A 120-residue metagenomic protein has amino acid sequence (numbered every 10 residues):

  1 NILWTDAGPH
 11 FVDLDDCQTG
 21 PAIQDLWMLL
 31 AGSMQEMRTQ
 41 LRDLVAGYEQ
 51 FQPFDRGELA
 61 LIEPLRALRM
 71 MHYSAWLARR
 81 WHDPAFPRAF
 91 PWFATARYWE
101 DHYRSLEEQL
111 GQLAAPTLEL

Functional and structural regions predicted by a protein language model:
N1-L26, L120: Active-site acidic catalytic loop and adjacent metal/ATP-binding pocket of ATP-dependent phosphoryl transfer enzymes
T5, D43, P64: ATP-dependent phospho-/nucleotidyl transfer catalytic cores
A22-P53, R69-A85: Active-site activation/catalytic loop segments of kinase-like enzymes and analogous catalytic loops in related
I23, E58, A94: Solvent-exposed, flexible loop/coil residues
R56-R66: All-alpha amphipathic helical-bundle segments outside canonical DNA-binding/catalytic cores that form hydrophobic
A75-L120: ATP/Mg2+ or Mg2+-diphosphate-binding catalytic cores that bind nucleotide phosphates or diphosphates via glycine-rich
